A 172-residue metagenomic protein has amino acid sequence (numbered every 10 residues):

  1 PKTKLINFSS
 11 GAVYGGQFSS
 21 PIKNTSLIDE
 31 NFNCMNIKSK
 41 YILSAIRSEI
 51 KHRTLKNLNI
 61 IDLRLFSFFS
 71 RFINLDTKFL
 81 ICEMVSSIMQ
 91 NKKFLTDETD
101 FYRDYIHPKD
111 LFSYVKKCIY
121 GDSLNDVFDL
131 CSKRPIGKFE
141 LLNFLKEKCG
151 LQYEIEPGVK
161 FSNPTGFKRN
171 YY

Functional and structural regions predicted by a protein language model:
P1-K40: Conserved Rossmann-fold NAD(P)-dependent oxidoreductase catalytic core, especially the SDR/UDP-sugar
I6, I61-R64, D129: Rossmann-like NAD(H)/NADP(H) cofactor-binding core
S10-V13, S67-I73, Y120, P135: Active-site proximal helix/loop that lines the substrate pocket of Rossmann-like NAD(P)-dependent oxidoreductase domains
G16-F18, F72, F139-L141: Short glycine-/acidic-enriched loop or helix-start segments at secondary-structure transitions that form or flank
P21-T25, F79-I81, E147: Glycine-rich, phosphate-binding/catalytic loops in enzymes
F32-K40, S44, S48-T54: Alpha-helix-centered segments that form part of catalytic cores
I46, I50-R103, P108-S113, L145: NAD(P)-dependent short-chain dehydrogenase/reductase
I88-Y172: C-terminal substrate-binding subdomain of Rossmann-fold SDR/epimerase-dehydratase oxidoreductases
